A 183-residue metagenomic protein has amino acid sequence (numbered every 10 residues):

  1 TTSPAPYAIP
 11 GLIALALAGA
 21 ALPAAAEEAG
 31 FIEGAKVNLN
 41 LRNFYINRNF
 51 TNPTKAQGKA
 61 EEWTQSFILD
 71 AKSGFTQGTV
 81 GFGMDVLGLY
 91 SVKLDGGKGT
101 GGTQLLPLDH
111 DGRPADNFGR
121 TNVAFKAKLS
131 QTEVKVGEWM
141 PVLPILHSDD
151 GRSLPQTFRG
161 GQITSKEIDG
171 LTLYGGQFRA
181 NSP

Functional and structural regions predicted by a protein language model:
T1-G11: Bacterial N-terminal signal peptides that target proteins for export
S3, G34-K36, N40-L41, G161 (+1 more regions): Short, solvent-exposed linear motifs at loop/edge-of-secondary-structure regions
L15, L22-P141: Beta-barrel outer-membrane channel/assembly domains of diderm bacteria
N52, H147-G151: Short, solvent-exposed loop/turn segments at secondary-structure boundaries
R113, G151-R152: Residues that cap or flank secondary-structure elements
P144: A eukaryotic nuclear recognition-module signature that targets compact all-alpha binding cores
R152-P183: Signature for the C-terminal beta-barrel architecture of outer-membrane proteins
